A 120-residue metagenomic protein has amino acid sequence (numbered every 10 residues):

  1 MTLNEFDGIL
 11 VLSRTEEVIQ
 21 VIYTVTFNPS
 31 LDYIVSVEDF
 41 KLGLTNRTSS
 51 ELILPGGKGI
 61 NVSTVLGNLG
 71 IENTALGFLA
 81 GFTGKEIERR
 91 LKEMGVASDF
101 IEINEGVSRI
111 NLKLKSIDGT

Functional and structural regions predicted by a protein language model:
T2-L3, L12-S13: Intrinsically disordered, low-complexity segments enriched in serine/proline and basic residues
T15-L76, K85-E86: Glycine-rich phosphate/adenosyl-contacting loop at the front of the ribokinase-like
L44, N68-T120: Conserved N-terminal subdomain of the carbohydrate kinase-like
